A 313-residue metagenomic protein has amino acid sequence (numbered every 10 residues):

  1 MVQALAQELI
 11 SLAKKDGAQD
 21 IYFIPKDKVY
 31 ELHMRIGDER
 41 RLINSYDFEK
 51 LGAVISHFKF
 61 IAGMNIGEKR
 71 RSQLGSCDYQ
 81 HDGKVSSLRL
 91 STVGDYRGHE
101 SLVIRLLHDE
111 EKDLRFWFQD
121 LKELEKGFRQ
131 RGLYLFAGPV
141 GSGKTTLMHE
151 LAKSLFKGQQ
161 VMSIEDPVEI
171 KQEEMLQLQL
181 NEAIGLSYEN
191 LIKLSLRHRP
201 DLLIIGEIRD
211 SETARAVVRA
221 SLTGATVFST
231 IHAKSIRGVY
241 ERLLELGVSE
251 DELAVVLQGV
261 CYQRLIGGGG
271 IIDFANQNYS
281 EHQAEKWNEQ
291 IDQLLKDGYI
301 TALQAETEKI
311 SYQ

Functional and structural regions predicted by a protein language model:
M1-Q313: Short, flexible helix-loop junctions that flank or precede catalytic/ligand sites
